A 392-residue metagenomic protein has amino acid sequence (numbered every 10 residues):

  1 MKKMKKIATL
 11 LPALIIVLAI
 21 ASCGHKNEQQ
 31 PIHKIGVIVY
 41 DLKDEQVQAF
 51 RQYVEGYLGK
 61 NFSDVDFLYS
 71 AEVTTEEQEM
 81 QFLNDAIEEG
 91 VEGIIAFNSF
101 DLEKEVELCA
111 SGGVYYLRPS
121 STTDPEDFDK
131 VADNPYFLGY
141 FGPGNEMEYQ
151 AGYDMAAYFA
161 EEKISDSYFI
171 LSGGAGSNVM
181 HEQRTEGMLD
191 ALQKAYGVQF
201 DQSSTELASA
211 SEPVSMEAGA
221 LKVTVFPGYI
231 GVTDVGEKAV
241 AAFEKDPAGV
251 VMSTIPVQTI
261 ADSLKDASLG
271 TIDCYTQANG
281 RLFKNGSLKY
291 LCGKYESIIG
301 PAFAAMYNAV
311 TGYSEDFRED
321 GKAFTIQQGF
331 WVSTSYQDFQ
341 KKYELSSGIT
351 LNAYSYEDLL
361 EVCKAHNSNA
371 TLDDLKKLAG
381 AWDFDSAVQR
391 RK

Functional and structural regions predicted by a protein language model:
K3-K6, G24-K392: A residue-level marker of the well-folded mature domains of exported/periplasmic proteins
K5-A13: Sec-dependent signal peptide recognition, specifically the positively charged N-region followed immediately by
I15-V17: Hydrophobic alpha-helical transmembrane signal-anchor segments
A19-S22: C-terminal motif of bacterial Sec signal peptides marking the signal peptidase cleavage site
